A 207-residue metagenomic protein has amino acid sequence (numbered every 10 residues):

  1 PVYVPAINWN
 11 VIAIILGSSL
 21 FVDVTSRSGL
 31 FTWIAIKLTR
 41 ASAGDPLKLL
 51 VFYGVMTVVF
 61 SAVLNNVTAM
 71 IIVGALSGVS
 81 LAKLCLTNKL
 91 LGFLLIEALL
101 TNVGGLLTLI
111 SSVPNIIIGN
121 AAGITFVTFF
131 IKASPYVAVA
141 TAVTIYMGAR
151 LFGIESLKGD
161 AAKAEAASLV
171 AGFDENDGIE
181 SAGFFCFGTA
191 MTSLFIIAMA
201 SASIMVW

Functional and structural regions predicted by a protein language model:
P1-R27, W33, S134-V139, I145-W207: Hydrophobic transmembrane alpha-helices of multi-pass small-molecule transporters
V2-T87: Membrane-embedded alpha-helical segments and adjacent helix-loop junctions characteristic of multi-pass solute
I12-A13, L47-V55, A69, L94-L95 (+3 more regions): Hydrophobic alpha-helical transmembrane segments
I14, N65, T101-N102, F185: Hydrophobic alpha-helical segments
P46, T108, P114, T128-F129 (+3 more regions): N-terminal, helix-rich and Lys/Arg-enriched segments in bacterial and organellar proteins
M70-S77, L100, N115, T144 (+1 more regions): Hydrophobic, well-ordered secondary-structure segments
L84-S168, F173-E180: Membrane-core helix-loop-helix motifs of multi-pass transport proteins
